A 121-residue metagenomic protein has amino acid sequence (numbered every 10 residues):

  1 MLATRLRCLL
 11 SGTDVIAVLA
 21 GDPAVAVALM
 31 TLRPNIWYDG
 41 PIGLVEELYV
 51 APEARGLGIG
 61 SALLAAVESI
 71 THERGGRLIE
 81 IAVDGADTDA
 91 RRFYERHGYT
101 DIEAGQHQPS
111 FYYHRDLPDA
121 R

Functional and structural regions predicted by a protein language model:
M1-G40, L44-E46, A51, I70 (+2 more regions): Acetyl-CoA-dependent GNAT
D14-V15, G76-L78: Short, high-confidence coil segments that cap the C-terminus of an alpha-helix and link into the following beta-strand
P34, A54, G85: Flexible, active-site-proximal loop/turn residues at the rims of small-molecule/cofactor binding pockets and catalytic
D39, L57, T88: Loop/helix-junction capping segments adjacent to catalytic residues or to phosphate/diphosphate-binding pockets
V45, I79-V83: Conserved hydrophobic beta-strand within the GNAT/NAT acetyltransferase core sheet that lines the active-site cleft
V50, G56-S69, R92-R96: Conserved acetyl-CoA-binding loop-helix of GNAT-fold acetyltransferases
S61, E73, R77, G85-R115: Conserved active-site alpha-helix within GNAT-family acetyltransferase domains
